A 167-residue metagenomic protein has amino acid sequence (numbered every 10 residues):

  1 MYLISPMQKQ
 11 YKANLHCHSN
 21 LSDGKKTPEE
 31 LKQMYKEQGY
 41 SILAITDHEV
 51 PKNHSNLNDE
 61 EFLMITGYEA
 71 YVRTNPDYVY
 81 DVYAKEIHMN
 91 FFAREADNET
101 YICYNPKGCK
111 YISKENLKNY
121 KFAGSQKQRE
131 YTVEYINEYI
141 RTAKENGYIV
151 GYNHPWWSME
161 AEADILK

Functional and structural regions predicted by a protein language model:
L3-L166: A metal-dependent hydrolase metal-coordination microenvironment
